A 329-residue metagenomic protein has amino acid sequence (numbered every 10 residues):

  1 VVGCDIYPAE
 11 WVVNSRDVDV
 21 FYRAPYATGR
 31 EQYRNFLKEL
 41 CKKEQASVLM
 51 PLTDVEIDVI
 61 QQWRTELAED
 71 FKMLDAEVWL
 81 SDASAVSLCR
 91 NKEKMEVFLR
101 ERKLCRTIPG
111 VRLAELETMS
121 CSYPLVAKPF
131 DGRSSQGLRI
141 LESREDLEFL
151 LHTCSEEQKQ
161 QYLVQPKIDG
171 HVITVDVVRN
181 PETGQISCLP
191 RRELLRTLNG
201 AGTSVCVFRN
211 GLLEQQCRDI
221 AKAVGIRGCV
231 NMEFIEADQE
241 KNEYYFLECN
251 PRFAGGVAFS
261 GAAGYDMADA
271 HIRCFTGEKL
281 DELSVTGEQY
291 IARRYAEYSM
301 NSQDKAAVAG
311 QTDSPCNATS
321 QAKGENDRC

Functional and structural regions predicted by a protein language model:
V1-V78: ATP-binding N-terminal substructure of ATP-dependent carboxylate-amine bond-forming enzymes
C4, A127, Q165, M232 (+1 more regions): Active-site flanking residues adjacent to catalytic metal/cofactor-binding acidic residues
V12-V13, E31-N35, S81-D82, S87-E93 (+2 more regions): Short, charged, surface-exposed secondary-structure boundary motifs
V13, V59-Q62, Q136-L138, T174 (+1 more regions): Short glycine-/acidic-enriched loop or helix-start segments at secondary-structure transitions that form or flank
L40-A46, S120-C121, E157-Q158, E240: Glycine-rich phosphate-binding loop signature in dinucleotide/nucleotide-binding domains
E44, R209-C329: ATP-dependent carboxylate activation and anion-phosphoryl transfer catalytic cores that bind Mg-ATP to form
V86-D169, N180-G184, G211: Active-site nucleotide/adenylate-binding loops and adjacent lid/helix of ATP-dependent enzymes
R144-V224, I235-Y245: Phosphate-binding site of ATP-dependent enzymes
